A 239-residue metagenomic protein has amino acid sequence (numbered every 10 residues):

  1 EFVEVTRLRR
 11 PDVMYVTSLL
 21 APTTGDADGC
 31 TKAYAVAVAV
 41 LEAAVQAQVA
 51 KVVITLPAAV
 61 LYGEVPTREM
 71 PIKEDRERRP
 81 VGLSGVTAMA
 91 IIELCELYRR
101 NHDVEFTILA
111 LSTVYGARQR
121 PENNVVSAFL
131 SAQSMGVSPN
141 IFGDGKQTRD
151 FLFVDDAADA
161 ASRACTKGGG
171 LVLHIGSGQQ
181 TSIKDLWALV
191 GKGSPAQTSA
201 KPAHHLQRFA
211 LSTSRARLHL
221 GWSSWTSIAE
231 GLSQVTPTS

Functional and structural regions predicted by a protein language model:
E1-A33: NAD(P)H-binding glycine-rich loop region in Rossmannoid oxidoreductase-like domains and their noncatalytic homologs
V16, V38-L83: Conserved Rossmann-fold NAD(P)-dependent oxidoreductase catalytic core, especially the SDR/UDP-sugar
T23-G29, E64-E69, R120-P121: Conserved catalytic-core motifs of eukaryotic protein kinase domains, centered on the activation segment
A33-V40, V49, G85-C95: Conserved catalytic Lys-bearing alpha helix of Rossmann-like short-chain dehydrogenase/reductases
V65-P66, R79-A110, Q133-M135: Active-site Tyr-X1-5-Lys
V81-S84, S112-N123, V137, G143-V154: Glycine-rich "substrate-gating" loop/helix at the edge of Rossmann-like oxidoreductase active sites
Q133, V137-S239: C-terminal substrate-binding subdomain of Rossmann-fold SDR/epimerase-dehydratase oxidoreductases
